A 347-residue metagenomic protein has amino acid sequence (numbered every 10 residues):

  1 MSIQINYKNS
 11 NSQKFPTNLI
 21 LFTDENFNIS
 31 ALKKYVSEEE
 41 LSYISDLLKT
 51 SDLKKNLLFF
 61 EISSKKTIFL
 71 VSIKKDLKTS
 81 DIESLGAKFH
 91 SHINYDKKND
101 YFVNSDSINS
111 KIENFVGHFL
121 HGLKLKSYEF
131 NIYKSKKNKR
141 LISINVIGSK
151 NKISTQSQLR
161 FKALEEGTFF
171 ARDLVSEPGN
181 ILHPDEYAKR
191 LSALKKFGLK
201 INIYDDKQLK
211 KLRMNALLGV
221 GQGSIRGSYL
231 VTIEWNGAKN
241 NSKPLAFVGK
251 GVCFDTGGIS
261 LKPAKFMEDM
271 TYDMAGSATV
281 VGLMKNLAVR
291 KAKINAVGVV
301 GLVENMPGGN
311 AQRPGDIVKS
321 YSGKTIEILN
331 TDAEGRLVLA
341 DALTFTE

Functional and structural regions predicted by a protein language model:
M1-G251: Short amphipathic alpha-helical segment within the helicase RecA-like ATPase core that mediates nucleic-acid
K66-I73, F169-D173, K243-F247, C253 (+2 more regions): Glycine/charged-rich beta-loop-alpha catalytic/anionic-binding loops adjacent to active sites
T79-S84, I181-L182, M267-A278, L329-R336: Short, conserved micro-motifs enriched in small and acidic residues
E83-H90, R172, A188, S192 (+5 more regions): Predominant activation on well-ordered alpha-helical scaffold segments within soluble catalytic domains
I112-G117, E186, R213-A216, G257-K265 (+1 more regions): Short acidic, glycine/serine/threonine-rich loops at helix termini
H118-K124, G221-S224, K262-T271, R313-S320: A glycine- and small-aliphatic-rich helix-loop capping segment at beta-alpha/alpha-beta transitions that lines
L191, L245-F247, L261-E304, G335: Alpha-helical metal-binding/catalytic segments enriched in His/Glu/Asp
V289-E347: A glycine- and small/hydrophobic-rich beta-loop-beta segment that serves as a flexible "lid/hinge" or phosphate-binding
